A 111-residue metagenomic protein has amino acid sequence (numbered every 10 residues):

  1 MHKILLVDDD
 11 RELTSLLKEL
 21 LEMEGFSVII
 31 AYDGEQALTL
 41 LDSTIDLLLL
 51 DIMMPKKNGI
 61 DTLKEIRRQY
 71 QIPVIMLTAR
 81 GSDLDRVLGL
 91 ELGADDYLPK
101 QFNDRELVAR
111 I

Functional and structural regions predicted by a protein language model:
S15-M23: Charged docking surfaces used in two-component/phosphorelay signaling
I30-L47: Acidic, metal-coordinating helix/loop segments flanking the phosphotransfer/catalytic sites of two-component signaling
Y32-D33, N58-D61, D85: Acidic catalytic/metal-coordinating carboxylates
T39, N58-Q71: Short amphipathic alpha-helix used as the core "switch/output" element in two-component signaling
D51, T78: Active-site residues of response regulator receiver
M54: Receiver (REC) domain active-site loop signature in two-component systems and cognate sites in sensor histidine kinases
S82, Q101-I111: C-terminal output helix
